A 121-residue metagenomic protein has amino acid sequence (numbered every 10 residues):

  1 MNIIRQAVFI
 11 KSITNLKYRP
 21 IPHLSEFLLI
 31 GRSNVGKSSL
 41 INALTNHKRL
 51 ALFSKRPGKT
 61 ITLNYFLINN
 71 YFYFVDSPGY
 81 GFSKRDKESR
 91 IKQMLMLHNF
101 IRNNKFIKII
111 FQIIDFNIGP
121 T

Functional and structural regions predicted by a protein language model:
M1-E88: Conserved G1/Walker A P-loop phosphate-binding module
S89-I118: Inter-motif core of Ras-like GTPase G domains
T121: Phosphate/Mg2+-binding loops and adjacent switch elements in nucleotide/diphosphate-handling enzyme cores
